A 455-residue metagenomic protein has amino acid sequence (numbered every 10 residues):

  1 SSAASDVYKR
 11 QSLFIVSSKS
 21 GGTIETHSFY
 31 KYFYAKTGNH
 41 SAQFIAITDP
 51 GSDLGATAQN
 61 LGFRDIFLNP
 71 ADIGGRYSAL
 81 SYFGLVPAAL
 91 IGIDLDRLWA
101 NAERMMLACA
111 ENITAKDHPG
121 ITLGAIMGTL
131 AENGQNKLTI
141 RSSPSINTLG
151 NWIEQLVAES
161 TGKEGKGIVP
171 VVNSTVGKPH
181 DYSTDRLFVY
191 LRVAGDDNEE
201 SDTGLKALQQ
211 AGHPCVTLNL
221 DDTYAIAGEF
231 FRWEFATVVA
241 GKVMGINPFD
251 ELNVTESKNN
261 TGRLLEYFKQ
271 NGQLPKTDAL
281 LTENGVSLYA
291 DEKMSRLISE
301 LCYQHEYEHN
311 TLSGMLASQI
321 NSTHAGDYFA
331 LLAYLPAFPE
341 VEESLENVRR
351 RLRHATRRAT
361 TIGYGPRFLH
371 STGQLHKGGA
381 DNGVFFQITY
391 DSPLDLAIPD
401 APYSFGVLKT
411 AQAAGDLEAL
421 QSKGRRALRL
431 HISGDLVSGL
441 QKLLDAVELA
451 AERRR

Functional and structural regions predicted by a protein language model:
S2-Y8: Short, small-residue-biased leader/transition segments that mark boundaries at the very start of proteins
S18-S20, F67-I73, L218-D221: Short beta->alpha connector loops at strand-helix junctions that form conserved, small/polar/Pro-enriched
K19-T23, P50, A194-D196, D391-S392: Short glycine-rich anion-binding loops that position phosphate/pyrophosphate groups of nucleotides and phosphorylated
T23-S28, A397-I398: Glycine/threonine-rich flexible loop motifs
F29, K36-V189, A194-E199, R232-R350 (+2 more regions): Active-site phosphate/pyrophosphate-binding segments
D250, T255, I320-L331, Y364-P366 (+3 more regions): C-terminal amphipathic alpha-helical interaction region
P366-P402: Conserved, well-ordered active-site substructure
